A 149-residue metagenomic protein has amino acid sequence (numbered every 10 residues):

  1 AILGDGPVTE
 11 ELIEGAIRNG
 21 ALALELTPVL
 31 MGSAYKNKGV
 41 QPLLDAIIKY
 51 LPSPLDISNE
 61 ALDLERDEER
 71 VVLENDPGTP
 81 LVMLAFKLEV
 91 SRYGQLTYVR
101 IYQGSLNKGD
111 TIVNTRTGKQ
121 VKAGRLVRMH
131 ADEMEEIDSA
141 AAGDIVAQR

Functional and structural regions predicted by a protein language model:
A1-R149: Structural and coupling elements of P-loop NTPases
